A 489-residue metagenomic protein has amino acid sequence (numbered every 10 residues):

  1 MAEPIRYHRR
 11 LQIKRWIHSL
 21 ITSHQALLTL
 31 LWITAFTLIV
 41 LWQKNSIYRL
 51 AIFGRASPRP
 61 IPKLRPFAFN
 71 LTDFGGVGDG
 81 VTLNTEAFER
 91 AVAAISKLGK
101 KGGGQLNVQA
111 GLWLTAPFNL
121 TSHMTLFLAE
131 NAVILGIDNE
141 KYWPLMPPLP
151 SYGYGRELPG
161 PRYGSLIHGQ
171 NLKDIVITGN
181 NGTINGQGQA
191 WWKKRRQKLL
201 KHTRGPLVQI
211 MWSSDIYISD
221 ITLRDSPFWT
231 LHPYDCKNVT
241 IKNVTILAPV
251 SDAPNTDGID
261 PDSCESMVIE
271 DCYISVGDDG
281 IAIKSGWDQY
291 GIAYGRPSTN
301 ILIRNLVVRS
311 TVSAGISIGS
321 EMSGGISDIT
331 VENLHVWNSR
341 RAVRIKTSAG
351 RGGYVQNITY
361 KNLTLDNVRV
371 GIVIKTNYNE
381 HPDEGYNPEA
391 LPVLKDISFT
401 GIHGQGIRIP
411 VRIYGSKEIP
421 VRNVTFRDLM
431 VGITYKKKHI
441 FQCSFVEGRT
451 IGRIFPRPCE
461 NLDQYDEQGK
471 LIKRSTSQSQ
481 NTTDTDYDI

Functional and structural regions predicted by a protein language model:
A2-I489: Extracellular/periplasmic carbohydrate-active domains that bind, remodel, or depolymerize complex polysaccharides
